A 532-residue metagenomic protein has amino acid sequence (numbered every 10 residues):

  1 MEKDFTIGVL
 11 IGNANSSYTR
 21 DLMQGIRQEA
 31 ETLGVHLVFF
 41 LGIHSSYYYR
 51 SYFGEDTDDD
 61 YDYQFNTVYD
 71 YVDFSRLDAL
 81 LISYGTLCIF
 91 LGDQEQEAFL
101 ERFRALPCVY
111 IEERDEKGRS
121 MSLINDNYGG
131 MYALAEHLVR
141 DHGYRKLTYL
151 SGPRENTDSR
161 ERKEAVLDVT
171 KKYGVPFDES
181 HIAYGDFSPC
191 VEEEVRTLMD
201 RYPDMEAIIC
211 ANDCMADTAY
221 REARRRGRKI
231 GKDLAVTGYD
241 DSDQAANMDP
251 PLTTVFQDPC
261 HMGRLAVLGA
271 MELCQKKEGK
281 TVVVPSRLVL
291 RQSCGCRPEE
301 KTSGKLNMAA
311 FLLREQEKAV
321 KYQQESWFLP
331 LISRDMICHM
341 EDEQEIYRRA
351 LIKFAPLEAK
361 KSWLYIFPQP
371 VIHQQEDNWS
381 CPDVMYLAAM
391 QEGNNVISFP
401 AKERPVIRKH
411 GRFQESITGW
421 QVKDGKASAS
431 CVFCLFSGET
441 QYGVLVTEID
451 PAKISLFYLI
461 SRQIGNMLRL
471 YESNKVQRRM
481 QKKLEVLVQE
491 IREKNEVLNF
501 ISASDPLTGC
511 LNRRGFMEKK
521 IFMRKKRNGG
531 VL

Functional and structural regions predicted by a protein language model:
M1-K321, W327, L331: Bacterial carbohydrate/catabolite-sensing allosteric modules
P251, I346, K453-L456: DHp/HisKA histidine-phosphotransfer helix
A309-L331, L468, N474, Q481 (+3 more regions): Amphipathic, heptad-repeat alpha-helical coiled-coil "signal-transmission/dimerization" linkers that couple sensory
M336-V384: Helix-loop-beta substructure at the N-terminus of cytosolic sensory domains that couple signal/ligand detection
L364-V444, P451: GAF sensory domains
I449-L470, K475-V486: Amphipathic alpha-helical "output/dimerization" segments
E496-E518: Conserved nucleotide-binding and Mg2+-coordinating catalytic segments in signaling enzymes
M517-L532: Active-site-proximal structural segments of metal-dependent nucleotidyl cyclase/transferase enzymes
